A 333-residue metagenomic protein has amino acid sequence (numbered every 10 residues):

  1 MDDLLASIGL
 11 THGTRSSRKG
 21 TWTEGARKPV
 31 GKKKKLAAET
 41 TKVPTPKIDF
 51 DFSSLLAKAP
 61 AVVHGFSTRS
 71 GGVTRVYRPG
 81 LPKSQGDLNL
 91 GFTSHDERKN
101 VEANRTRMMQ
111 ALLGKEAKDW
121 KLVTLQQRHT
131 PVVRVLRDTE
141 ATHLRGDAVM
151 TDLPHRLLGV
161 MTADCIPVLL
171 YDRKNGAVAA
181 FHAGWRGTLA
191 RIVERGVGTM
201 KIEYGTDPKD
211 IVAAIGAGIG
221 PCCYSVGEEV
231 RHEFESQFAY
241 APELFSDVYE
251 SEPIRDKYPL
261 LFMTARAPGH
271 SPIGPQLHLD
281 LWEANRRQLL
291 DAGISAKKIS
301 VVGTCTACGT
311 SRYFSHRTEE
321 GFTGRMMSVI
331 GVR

Functional and structural regions predicted by a protein language model:
M1-R333: Active-site microenvironment for binding and transforming phosphate-containing groups
